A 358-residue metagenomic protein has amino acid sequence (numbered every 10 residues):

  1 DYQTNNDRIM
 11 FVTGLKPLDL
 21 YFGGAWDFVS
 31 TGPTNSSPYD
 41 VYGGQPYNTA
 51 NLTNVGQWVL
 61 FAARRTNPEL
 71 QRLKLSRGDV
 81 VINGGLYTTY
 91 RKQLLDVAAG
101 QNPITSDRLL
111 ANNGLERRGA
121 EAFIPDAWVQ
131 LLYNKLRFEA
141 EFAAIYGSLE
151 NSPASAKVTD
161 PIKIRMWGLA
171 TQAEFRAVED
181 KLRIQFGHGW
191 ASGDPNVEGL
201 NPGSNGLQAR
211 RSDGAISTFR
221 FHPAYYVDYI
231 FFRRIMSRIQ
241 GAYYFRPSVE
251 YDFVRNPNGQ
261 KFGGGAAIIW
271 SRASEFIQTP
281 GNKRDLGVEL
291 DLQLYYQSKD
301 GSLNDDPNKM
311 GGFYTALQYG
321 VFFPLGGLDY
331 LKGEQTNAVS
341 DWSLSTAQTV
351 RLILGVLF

Functional and structural regions predicted by a protein language model:
Y2-N201, D252, I268-Q278, D285-L292 (+2 more regions): Signature for the C-terminal beta-barrel architecture of outer-membrane proteins
Q71-D79, S212, R238, S302-G311: Outer-membrane beta-barrel biogenesis signature
L132, V178-E179, I239-Y243, R255-K261 (+4 more regions): A structural signal for short secondary-structure junctions
R183-L290: C-terminal structural cap/anchor segments
F186, V249, L294, L317 (+1 more regions): Hydrophobic, well-ordered secondary-structure elements that form the walls of internal hydrophobic environments
N256, A273, Q293-D305, G320-G326 (+1 more regions): Hydrophobic alpha-helical segments
L303-S340: C-terminal beta-signal and adjacent terminal beta-strands/loops of Gram-negative outer-membrane beta-barrel proteins
S345-F358: Outer-membrane beta-barrel "beta-signal"
